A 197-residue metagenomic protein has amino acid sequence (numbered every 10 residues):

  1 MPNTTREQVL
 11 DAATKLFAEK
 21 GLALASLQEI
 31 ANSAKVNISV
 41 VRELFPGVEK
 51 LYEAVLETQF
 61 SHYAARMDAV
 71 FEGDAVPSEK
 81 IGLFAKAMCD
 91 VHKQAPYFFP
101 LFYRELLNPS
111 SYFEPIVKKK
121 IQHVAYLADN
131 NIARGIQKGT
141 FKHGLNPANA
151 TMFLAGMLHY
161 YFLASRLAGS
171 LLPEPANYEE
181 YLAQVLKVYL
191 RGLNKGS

Functional and structural regions predicted by a protein language model:
M1-T4, V36, S197: N-terminal intrinsically disordered/low-complexity leader segments
T5-T14, I30, V55-Q59, Y63 (+1 more regions): Generic hydrophobic, amphipathic alpha-helix propensity
Q8, L16-K50, A54: Helix-turn-helix
V9-F17, M88, Y189: Short hydrophobic clusters on alpha-helical segments that form packing/core surfaces in small helical domains
Y52, K93-P115, L163-S170: Amphipathic alpha-helical segments used for helix-helix packing
A54, D68-F98, P147-L154: Hydrophobic alpha-helical connector segments
S61-A69, S111-K138, A148-N149: Amphipathic alpha-helical packing segments from all-alpha helical-bundle domains
L83, A87-D90, Q94, Q122 (+3 more regions): C-terminal peripheral helix-coil segments that are non-catalytic and often amphipathic
